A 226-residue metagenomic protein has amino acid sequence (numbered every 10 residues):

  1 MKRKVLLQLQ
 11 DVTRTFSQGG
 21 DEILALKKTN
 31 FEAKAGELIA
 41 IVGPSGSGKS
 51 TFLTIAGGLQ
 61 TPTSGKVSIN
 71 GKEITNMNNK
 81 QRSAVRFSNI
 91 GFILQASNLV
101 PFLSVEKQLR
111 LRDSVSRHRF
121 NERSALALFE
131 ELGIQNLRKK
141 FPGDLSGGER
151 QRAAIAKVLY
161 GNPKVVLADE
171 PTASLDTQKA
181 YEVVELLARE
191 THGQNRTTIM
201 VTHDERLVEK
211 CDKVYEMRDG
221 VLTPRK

Functional and structural regions predicted by a protein language model:
G57: Helix-to-loop junction immediately C-terminal to a conserved catalytic motif
G65-E73: Conserved ABC transporter NBD signature motif
E73, F120-N136, E185: Conserved ABC ATPase "signature" region
L103-L111: Short coil-to-helix segment of the ABC ATPase nucleotide-binding domain corresponding to the Q-loop/switch region
F141-Q151: Conserved ABC ATPase signature
Y160-K164: A short, proline-enriched helix->beta-strand linker immediately N-terminal to the Walker B motif in ABC-type P-loop
V166-D169: Catalytic Walker B motif of ABC-type/P-loop ATPase nucleotide-binding domains
